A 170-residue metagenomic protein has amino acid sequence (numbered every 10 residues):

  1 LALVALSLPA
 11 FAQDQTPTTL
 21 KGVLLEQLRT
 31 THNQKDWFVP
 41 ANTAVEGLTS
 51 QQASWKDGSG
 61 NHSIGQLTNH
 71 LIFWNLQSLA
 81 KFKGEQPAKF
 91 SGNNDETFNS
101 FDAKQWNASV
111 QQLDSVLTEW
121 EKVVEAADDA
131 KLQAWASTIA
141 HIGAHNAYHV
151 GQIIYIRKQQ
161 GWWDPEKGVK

Functional and structural regions predicted by a protein language model:
L1-T16: Bacterial Sec-dependent N-terminal signal peptides
Q15-L25: N-terminal pre-domain segments of enzymes
T19, L48, H62, F101-K104 (+1 more regions): Short coil/turn linker and secondary-structure boundary residues
L25-F38, N42-V45, Q52-D95, A130-K170: Short, contiguous alpha-helical
N42, E46-S50, T118-E125: Amphipathic, well-packed alpha-helical segments that form the structural scaffold of globular domains
T97-L132, S137-A140: Acidic/histidine-rich alpha-helical segments that form the ligand environment of transition-metal centers
